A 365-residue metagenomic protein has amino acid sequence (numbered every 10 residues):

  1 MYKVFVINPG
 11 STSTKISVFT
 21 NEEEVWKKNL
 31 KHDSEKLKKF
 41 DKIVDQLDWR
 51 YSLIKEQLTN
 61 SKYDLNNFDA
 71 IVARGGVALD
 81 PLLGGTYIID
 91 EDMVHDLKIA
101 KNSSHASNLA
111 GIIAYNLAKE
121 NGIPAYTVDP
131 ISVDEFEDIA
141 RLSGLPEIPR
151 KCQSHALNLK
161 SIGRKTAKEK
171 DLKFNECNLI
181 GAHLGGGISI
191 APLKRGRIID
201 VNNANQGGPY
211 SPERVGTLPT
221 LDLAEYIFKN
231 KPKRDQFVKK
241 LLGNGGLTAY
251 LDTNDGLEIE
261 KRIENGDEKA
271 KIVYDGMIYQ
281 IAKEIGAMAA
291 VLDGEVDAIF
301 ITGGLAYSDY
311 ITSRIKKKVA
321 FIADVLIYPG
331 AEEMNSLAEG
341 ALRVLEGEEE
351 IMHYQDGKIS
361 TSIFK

Functional and structural regions predicted by a protein language model:
V4-D45, Q206: Short glycine-rich, Thr/Ser-proximal phosphate-binding strand/loop in the N-terminal lobe of ATP-dependent enzymes
K27-N66, M93, L97-S103: N-terminal phosphate-binding loop and adjacent alpha-helix
L58-A106, P124, S132-G144: Short beta-strand-loop/turn "lid" adjacent to the catalytic site in phosphate-handling enzymes
L109-N116, T127, L142, E147-N178 (+3 more regions): Glycine-rich phosphate-binding loop plus the immediately following alpha-helix
K239-G294: Adenine-nucleotide phosphate-binding core of ATP-dependent small-molecule kinases
V296-I315: Glycine-rich phosphate-binding loops at beta-strand->alpha-helix junctions
D309, S313-E339: Conserved phosphate-binding/catalytic loops in two-lobed NTP-binding clefts
P329-K365: Structural signal for terminal/edge beta-strands and the immediately following C-terminal loop/tail that closes
